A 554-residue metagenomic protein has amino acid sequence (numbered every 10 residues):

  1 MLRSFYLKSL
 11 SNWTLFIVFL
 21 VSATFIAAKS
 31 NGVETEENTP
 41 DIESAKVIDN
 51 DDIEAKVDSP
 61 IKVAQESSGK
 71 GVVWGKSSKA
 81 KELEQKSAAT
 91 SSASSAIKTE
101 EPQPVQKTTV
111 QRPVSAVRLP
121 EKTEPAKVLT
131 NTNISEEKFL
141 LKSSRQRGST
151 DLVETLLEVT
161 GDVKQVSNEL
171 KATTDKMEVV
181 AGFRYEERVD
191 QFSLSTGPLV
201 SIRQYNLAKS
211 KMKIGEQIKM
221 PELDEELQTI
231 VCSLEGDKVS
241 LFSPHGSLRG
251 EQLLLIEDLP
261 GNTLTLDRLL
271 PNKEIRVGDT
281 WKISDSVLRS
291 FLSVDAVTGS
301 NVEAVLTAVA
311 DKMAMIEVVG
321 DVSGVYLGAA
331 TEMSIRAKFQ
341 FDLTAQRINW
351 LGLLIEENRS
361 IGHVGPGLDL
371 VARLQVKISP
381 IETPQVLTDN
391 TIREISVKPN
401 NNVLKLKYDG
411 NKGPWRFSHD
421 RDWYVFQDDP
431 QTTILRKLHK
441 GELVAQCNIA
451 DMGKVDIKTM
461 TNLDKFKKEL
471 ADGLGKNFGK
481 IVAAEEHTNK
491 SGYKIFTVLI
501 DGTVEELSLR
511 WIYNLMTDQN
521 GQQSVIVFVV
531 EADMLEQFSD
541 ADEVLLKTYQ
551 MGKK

Functional and structural regions predicted by a protein language model:
L2-T35: Sec-dependent N-terminal signal peptides
K29-A88: N-terminal propeptides/low-complexity segments immediately following signal peptides in secreted or periplasmic proteins
G69-K76, I97-D428, I434, G453 (+4 more regions): Signature of exported/secreted
L269-N272, P414, M460-D464, A532 (+1 more regions): Soluble non-cytosolic domains of exported or imported proteins
L351, C447, I512, G521-E531 (+1 more regions): Short, well-ordered beta-strand elements
H363-G367, S524-L545: A short acidic/glycine-rich loop-to-helix N-cap element
R436-K465: A short acidic-to-branched-hydrophobic micro-motif
K465-D518: Signature of long, low-cysteine stretches enriched in small and polar/charged residues
